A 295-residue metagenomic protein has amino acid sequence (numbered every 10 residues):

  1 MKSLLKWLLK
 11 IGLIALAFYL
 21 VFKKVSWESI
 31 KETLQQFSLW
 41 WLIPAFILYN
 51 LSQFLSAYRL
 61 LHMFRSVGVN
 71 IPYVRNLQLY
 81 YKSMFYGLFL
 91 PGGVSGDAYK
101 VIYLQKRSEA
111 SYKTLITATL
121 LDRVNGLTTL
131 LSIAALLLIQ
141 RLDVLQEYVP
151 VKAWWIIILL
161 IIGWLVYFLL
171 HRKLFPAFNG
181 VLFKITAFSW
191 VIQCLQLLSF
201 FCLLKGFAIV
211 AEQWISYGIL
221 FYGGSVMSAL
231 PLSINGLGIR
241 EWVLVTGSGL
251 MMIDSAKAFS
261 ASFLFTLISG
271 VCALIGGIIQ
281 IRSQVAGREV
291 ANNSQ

Functional and structural regions predicted by a protein language model:
M1-Y81, L130, L136-L232, I239 (+1 more regions): Predominantly cytoplasmic-facing regulatory/coupling regions of multi-pass membrane proteins
W7, V94, T119-R123, Q193 (+1 more regions): Hydrophobic transmembrane-helix microenvironments that flank and shape a buried ionizable site
L61-F64, D97-I102, E241-W242: Helix-loop junctions and terminal segments of transmembrane helices in multi-pass membrane transport/translocation
V67-P72, L104-L115, G249-A256: Juxtamembrane helix-boundary/capping and inter-helix hinge elements in multi-pass membrane proteins
Y73-R107, T114, S228-S233: Hydrophobic alpha-helical transmembrane segments of multi-pass membrane transport proteins
I102-Q105, F201, V245-T246: A cross-family signal for key residues in well-ordered alpha-helices that form functional helical elements
Y103-D143: Hydrophobic alpha-helical segments and helix pairs
